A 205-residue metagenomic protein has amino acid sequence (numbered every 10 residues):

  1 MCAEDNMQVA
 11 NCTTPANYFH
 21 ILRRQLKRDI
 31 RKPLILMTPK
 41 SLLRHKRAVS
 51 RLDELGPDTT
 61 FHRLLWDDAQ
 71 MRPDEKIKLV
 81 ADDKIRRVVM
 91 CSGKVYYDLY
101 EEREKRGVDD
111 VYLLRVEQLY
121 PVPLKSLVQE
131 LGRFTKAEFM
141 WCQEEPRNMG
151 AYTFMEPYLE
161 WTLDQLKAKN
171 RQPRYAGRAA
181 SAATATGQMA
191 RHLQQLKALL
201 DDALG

Functional and structural regions predicted by a protein language model:
M1-C91, V95: Active-site phosphate/pyrophosphate-binding segments
M1-Q8, K27-R31, D83, E102-V111 (+2 more regions): Secondary-structure transition/capping motifs at alpha-helix termini and the adjoining loop/turn into the next element
A3, V9-N11, P15-A16, L26-R28 (+2 more regions): Peripheral docking tails and interdomain loops at the edges of cofactor- or intermediate-handling domains
P15-Y18, Q118-P123, S181: Short acidic loop-to-helix transition motifs that present clustered carboxylates
H20-R24, I30, H45-R51, Y100-E102 (+3 more regions): Short acidic, glycine/serine/threonine-rich loops at helix termini
D82-R86, D109-V111, K125, G132-K136 (+1 more regions): Conserved alpha/beta-domain cores
R86-M90, E138-P146: Short glycine-rich or small-residue beta-strand-to-loop segments that form or flank ligand, phosphate, metal/Fe-S
Y96, E101-K136: Generic long, charged, amphipathic alpha-helical segments
